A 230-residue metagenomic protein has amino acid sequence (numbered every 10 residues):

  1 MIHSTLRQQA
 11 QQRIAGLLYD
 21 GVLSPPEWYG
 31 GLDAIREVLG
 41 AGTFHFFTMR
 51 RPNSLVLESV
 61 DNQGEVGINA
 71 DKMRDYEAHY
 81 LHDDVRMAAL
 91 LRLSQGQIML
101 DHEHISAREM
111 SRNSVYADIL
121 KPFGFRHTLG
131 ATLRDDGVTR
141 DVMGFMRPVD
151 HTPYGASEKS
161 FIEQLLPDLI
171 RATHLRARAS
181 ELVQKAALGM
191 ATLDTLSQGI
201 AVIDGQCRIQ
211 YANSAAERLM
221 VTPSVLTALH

Functional and structural regions predicted by a protein language model:
M1-L175: Regulatory input/activation interfaces that engage signals or partners
G42, T195-L196: C-terminal helix caps at helix-to-loop junctions of PAS-family sensory domains and analogous signal-transducing helical
T43, T173-S180, Y211, A216: Long, hydrophobic, amphipathic alpha-helical segments used as structural scaffolds
R112, R171-A191, T195: Short, charged amphipathic alpha-helical "coupling" segments at sensory-output junctions in signaling proteins
V149-P153, L188, V225-L229: Short helix/strand-bridging catalytic loops that position acidic/His residues to coordinate divalent metals and engage
P153, S180, G199-A201: Short helix-to-loop capping/linker segments positioned immediately adjacent to catalytic or ligand/cofactor-binding
Y154-S157, F161, E181-Q184, T192 (+1 more regions): Short, contiguous, pocket-lining structural segments that sit at or immediately flank catalytic/ligand-binding sites
L196-H230: PAS-family sensory domains
